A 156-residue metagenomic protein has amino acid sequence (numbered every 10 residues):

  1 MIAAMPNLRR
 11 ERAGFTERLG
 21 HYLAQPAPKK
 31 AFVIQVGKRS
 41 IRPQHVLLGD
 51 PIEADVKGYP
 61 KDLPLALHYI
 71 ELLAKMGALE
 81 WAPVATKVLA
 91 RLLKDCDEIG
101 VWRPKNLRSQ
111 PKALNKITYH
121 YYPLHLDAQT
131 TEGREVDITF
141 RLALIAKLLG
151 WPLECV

Functional and structural regions predicted by a protein language model:
M1-A85, N106-E154: An alpha-helical repeat/solenoid feature that recognizes helix-turn-helix modules
L92-A113: Short, solvent-exposed beta-strand-terminating loops
